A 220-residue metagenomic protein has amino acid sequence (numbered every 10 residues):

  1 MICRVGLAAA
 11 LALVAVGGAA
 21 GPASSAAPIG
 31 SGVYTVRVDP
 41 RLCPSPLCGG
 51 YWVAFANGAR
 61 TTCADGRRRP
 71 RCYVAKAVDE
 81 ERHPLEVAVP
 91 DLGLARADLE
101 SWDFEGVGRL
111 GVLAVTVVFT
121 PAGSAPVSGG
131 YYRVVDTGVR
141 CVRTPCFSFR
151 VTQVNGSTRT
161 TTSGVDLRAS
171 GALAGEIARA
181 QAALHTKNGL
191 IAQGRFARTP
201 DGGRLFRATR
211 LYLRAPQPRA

Functional and structural regions predicted by a protein language model:
M1-V5: Positively charged n-region of N-terminal signal peptides that target proteins for export
G6-G17: Bacterial N-terminal signal peptides
V16-P28: C-terminal region of N-terminal signal peptides and the immediate post-cleavage residues of exported proteins
A26-A220: OB-fold and OB-like single-stranded nucleic-acid-recognition modules and their adjacent interaction interfaces
